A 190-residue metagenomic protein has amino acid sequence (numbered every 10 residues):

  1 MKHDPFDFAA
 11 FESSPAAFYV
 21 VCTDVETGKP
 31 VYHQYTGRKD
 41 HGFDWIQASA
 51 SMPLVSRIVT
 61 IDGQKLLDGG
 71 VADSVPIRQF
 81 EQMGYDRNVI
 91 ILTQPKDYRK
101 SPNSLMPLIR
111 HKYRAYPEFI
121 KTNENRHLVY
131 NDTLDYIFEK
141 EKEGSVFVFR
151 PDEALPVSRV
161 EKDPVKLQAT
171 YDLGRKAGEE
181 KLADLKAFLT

Functional and structural regions predicted by a protein language model:
M1-T190: Patatin-like phospholipase
